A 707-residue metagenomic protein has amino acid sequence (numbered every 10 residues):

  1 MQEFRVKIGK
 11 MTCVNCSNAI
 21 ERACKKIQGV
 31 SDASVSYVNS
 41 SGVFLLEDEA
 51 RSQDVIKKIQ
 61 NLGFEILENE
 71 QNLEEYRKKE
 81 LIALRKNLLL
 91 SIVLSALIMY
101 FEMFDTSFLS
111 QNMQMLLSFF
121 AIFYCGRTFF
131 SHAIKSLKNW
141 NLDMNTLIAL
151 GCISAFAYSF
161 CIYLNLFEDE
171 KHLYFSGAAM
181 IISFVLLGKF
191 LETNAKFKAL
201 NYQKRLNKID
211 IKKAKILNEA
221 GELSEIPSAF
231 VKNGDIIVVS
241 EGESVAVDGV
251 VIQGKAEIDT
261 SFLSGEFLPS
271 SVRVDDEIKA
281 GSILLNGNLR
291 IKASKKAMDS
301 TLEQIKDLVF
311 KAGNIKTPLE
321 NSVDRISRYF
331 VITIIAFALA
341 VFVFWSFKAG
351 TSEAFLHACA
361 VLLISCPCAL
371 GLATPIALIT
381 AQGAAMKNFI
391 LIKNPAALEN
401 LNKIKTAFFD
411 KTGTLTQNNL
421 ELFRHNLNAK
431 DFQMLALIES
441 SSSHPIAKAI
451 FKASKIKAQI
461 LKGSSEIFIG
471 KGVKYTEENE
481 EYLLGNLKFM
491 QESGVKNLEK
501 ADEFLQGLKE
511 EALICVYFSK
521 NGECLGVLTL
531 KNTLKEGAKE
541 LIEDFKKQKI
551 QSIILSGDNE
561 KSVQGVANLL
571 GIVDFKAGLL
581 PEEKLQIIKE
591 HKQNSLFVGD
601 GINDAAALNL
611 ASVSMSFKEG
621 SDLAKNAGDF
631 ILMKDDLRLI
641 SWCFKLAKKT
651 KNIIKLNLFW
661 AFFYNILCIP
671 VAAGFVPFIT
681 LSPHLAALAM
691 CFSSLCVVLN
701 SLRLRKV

Functional and structural regions predicted by a protein language model:
M1-Q111, M144, K208, L302-E303 (+3 more regions): Flexible metal-binding regulatory segments at protein termini and peripheral loops
Q2, N18, I315, N479 (+1 more regions): Conserved ATP-binding TGD loop and adjacent catalytic N/P-domain core of P-type ATPases
I27-E47, S52-V55, K204-D299, P395-L435 (+1 more regions): Conserved cytosolic catalytic loops of P-type ATPases
Q60-L81, Y124-M144, I211-A214, A293-N321 (+3 more regions): Non-transmembrane, extramembrane segments of multi-pass ion/lipid transporters
L73-V93, N112, H132-A155, K306-A338 (+5 more regions): Soluble-to-membrane junctions at the N-terminal ends of transmembrane alpha-helices in multi-pass ion-transporting
A83-K213, L681-P683, L702: Transmembrane helix-loop-helix hairpins at the membrane interface
F104-D105, K138, A157, A384 (+6 more regions): Membrane-embedded alpha-helical bundles of multi-pass transporters
L200, H425-G470, Q491-Q506: ATP-binding catalytic core of ATPases
